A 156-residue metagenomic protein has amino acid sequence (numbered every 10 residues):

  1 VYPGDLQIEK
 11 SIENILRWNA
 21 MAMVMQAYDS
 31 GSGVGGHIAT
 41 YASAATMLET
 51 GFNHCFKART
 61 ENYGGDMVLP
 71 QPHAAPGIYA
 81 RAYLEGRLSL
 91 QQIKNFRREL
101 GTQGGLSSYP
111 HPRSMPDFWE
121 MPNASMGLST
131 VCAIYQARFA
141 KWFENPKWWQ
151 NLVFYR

Functional and structural regions predicted by a protein language model:
G4, I8, I12-L16, A20-S30 (+1 more regions): Cofactor-binding active-site loop characterized by glycine-rich and histidine/acidic residues
G33: Conserved, well-structured beta-alpha core segment at the onset of a catalytic domain
G36-T40: Core catalytic machinery and nucleic-acid-binding channels of phosphodiester-processing enzymes
